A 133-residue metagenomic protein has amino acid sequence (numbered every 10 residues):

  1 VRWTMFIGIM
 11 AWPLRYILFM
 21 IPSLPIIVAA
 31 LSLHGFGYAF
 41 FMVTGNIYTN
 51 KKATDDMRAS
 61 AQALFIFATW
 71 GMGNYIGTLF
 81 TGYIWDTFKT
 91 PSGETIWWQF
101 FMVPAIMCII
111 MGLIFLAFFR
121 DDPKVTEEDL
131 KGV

Functional and structural regions predicted by a protein language model:
W3-L18: Structural signature of the two symmetry-related core transmembrane helices
R15-F19, H34, F115: MFS-fold secondary transporters
L18-L31: Helix-loop junctions at membrane interfaces in 12-TM secondary transporters
F40-T54: Intracellular juxtamembrane helix-capping segments at the cytosolic ends of symmetry-related transmembrane helices
A53-A68: Loop-to-transmembrane helix entry/capping segments in MFS-fold secondary transporters and related SLC/MFSD carriers
F65-T78: Glycine-rich segments within core transmembrane alpha-helices of 12-TM secondary carriers
Y83-C108: A membrane-interface helix-boundary motif in multi-pass transporters
M102-V133: Multi-pass alpha-helical transporter architecture, strongest for 12-TM Major Facilitator/SLC carriers used
